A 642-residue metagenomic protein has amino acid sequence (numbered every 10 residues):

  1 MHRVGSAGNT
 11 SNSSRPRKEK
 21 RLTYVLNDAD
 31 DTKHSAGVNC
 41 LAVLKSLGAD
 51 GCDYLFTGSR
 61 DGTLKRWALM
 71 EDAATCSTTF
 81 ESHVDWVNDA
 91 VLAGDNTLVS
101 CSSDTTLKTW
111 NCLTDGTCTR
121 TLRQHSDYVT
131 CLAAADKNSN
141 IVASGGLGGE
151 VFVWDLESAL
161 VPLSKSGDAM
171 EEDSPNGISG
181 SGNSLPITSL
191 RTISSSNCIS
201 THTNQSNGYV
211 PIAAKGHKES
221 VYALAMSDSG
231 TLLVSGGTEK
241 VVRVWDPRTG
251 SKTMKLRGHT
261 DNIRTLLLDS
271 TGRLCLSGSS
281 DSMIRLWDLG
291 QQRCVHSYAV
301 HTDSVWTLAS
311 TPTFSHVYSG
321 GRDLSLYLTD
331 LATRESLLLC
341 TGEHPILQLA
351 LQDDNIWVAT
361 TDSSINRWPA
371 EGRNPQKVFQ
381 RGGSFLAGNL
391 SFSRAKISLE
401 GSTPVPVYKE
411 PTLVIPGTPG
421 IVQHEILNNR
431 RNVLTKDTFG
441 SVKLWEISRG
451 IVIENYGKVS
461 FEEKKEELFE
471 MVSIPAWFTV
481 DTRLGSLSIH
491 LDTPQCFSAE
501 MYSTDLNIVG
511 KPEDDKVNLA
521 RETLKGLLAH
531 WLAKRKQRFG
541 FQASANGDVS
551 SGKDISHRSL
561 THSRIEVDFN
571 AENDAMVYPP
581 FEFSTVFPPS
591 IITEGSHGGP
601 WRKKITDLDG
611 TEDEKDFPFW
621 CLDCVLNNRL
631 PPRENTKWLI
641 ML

Functional and structural regions predicted by a protein language model:
M1-E71, L160, S166-P211, P369-T412 (+6 more regions): Intrinsically disordered, low-complexity acidic/Ser/Thr/Pro-rich linker and tail segments in large eukaryotic scaffolds
A29-V38, F80-V87, L122-V129, G148 (+9 more regions): WD40/WD-repeat beta-propeller blade N-cap
G37, G51, C76, H83-W86 (+15 more regions): WD40/WD-repeat beta-propeller blade-loop signature
A42-C52, A90-N96, L132-S139, L224-G230 (+4 more regions): Loop/turn segments within WD40 beta-propeller blades
G58-D61, C101-D104, S144-G148, L156 (+7 more regions): Conserved strand-to-loop turn within each blade of WD40 beta-propeller repeats
L64-A68, A90, C101, L107-N111 (+11 more regions): WD40-repeat beta-propellers
I453-L642: C-terminal scaffolding/assembly regions of large eukaryotic complex subunits
